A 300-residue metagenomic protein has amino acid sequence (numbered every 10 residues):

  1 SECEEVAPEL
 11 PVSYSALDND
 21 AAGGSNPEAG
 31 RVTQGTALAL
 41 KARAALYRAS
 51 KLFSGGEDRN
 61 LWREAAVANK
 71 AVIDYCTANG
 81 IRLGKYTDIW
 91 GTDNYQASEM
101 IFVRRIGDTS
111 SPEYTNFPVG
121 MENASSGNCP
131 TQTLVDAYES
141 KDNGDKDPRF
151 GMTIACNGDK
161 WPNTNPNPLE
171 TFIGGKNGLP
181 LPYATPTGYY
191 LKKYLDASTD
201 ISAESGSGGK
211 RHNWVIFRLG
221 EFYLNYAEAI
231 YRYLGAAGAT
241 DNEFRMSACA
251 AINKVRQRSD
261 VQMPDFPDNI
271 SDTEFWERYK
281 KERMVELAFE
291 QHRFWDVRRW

Functional and structural regions predicted by a protein language model:
S1-A7, P27-F53, R59-I73, F102 (+4 more regions): Extended, hydrophobic/aromatic-rich amphipathic alpha-helical segments that build helical scaffolds
V6-A22, Q262-N269: Short, solvent-exposed, charged loop/turn and helix-capping segments that join or cap alpha-helices on peripheral
V12-S13, A49-F53, T77-L83, Q257-D265 (+1 more regions): Secretory-pathway/luminal and periplasmic proteins that interact with or process carbohydrate-rich
S13-P27, S50-L52, A203-G209: Flexible glycine/proline-enriched surface loops and loop-helix/loop-strand junctions
Y14, R31-A184: An aromatic- and glycine-enriched ligand-binding surface/loop that stacks and positions planar moieties
N19-E28, W90-D142, G209, W214 (+2 more regions): Long, intrinsically disordered, low-complexity segments
K146, Q262, R293: Glycine-rich, flexible loop/turn motifs
T171, K176-R218: Active-site beta-strand/loop architecture of penicillin-binding DD-peptidases
